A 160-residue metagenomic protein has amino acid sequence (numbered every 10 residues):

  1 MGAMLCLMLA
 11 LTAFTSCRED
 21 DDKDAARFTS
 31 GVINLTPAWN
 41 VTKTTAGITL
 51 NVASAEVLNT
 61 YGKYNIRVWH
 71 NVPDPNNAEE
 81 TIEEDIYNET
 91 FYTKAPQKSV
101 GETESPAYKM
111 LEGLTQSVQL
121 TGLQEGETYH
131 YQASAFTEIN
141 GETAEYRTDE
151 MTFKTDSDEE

Functional and structural regions predicted by a protein language model:
A10-W39, S157-E160: Bacterial Sec-dependent N-terminal signal peptides
A53-N88: Solvent-exposed loop/turn segments flanking beta-strands in beta-repeat/beta-sandwich domains
E102-S117: Aromatic sugar-binding surface patches on proteins that engage polysaccharides or sugar-phosphate polymers
E112, E125-G126: Surface-exposed loops/turns
Q119-E125: Short, flexible loop/turn segments at beta-strand junctions in immunoglobulin-like and fibronectin type III
S134-E138: Beta-strand-rich extracellular modules
I139-D158: Extracellular fibronectin type III
